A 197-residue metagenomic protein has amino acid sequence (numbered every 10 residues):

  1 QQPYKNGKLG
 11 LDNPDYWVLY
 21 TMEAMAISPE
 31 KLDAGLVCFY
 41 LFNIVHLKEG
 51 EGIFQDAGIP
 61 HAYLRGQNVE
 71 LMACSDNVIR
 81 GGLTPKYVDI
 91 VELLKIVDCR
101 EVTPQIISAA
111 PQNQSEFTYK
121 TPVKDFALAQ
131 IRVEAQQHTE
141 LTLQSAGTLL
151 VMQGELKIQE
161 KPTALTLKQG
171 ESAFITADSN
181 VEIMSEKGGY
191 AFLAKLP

Functional and structural regions predicted by a protein language model:
Q1-A34, R65-Q67, V133-P162, K168-E171: Glycine- and acidic-residue-biased ligand/ion/polar-headgroup-sensing regions
Q1-D12, K48-E49, A57, L71-A73 (+1 more regions): Non-heme Fe(II) oxygenase catalytic core, chiefly the N-lobe of the double-stranded beta-helix
Q1-Y4, G35-E51, R80-L83, I90-K95 (+1 more regions): Fe(II)/2-oxoglutarate oxygenase catalytic core
I44-Q55, I59-L64, V69, I131 (+1 more regions): Short acidic-glycine-tyrosine-enriched beta hairpin
L64-T118: C-terminal, non-catalytic macromolecule-binding modules
Q112-S115, K124-L143, Q169, A177: Conserved short histidine dyad/triad with adjacent acidic residue
I183-S185: Asparagine-centered strand-capping/turn motif at beta-strand->loop junctions
K195-L196: Short beta-strand-plus-loop segments that form exposed binding edges in beta-rich domains
